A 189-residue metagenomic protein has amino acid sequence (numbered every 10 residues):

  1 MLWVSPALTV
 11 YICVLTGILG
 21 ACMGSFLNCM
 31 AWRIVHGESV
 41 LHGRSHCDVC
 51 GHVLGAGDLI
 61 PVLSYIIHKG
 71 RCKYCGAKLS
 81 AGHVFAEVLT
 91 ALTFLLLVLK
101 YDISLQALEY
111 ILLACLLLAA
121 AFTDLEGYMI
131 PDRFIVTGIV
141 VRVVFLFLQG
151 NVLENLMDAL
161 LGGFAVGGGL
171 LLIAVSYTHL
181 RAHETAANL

Functional and structural regions predicted by a protein language model:
M1-I12, L95-L108, L146-D158: Helix-coil boundary and interhelical linker segments in multi-pass alpha-helical membrane proteins
L2-V49: A broadly conserved sequence feature marking short terminus-proximal activation segments in nucleic acid-centric
T16, A107-L108, L112-E184: Functional transmembrane core segments of multi-pass inner-membrane proteins
M23, L27-N28, T90, F94 (+2 more regions): Alpha-helical transmembrane segments of multipass membrane proteins
N28-W32, H36, A77, V98 (+4 more regions): Membrane-water interface at transmembrane helix exits
A31-G82: Membrane-proximal soluble regions of multi-pass membrane proteins
P61, L89-Y101, Q106-A107, L112-F122: P-loop/Walker A nucleotide phosphate-binding surfaces of NTP-dependent enzymes
